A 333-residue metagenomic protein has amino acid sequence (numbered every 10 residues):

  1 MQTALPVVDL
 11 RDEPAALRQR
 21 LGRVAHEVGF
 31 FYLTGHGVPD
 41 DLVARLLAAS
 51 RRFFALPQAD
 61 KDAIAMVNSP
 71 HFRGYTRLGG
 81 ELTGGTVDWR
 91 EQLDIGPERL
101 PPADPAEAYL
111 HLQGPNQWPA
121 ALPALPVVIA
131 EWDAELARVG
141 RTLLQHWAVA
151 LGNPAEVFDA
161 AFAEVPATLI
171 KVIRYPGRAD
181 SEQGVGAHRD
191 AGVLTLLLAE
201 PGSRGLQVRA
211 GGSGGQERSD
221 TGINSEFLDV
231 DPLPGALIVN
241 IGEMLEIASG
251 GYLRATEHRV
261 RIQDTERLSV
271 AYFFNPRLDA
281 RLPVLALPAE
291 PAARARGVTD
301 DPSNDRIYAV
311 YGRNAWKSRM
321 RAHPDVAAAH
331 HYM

Functional and structural regions predicted by a protein language model:
M1-G84, W89, E131, A137-M333: C-terminal flanking tails of non-heme Fe-dependent oxygenases
E13, I95-E98, A120, G192-L194: A generic signature of intrinsically disordered, low-complexity regions enriched in glycine/proline and charged/polar
G79-Y109: Core domains of carbohydrate- and sulfate-ester-processing enzymes
P97-V128: A short, charged helix-loop
